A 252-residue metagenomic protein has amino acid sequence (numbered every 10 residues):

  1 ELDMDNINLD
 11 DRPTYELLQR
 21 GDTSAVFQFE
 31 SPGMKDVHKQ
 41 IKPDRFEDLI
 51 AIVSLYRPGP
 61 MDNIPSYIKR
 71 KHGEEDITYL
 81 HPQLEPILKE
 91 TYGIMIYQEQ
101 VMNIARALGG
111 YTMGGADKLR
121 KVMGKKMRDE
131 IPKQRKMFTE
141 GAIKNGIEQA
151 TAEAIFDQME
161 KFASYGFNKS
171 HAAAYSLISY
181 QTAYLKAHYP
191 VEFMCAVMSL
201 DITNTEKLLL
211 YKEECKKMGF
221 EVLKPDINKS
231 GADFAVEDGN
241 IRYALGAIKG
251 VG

Functional and structural regions predicted by a protein language model:
E1-V251: Noncatalytic, beta-rich nucleic-acid-contacting surfaces in large DNA/RNA-processing enzymes
